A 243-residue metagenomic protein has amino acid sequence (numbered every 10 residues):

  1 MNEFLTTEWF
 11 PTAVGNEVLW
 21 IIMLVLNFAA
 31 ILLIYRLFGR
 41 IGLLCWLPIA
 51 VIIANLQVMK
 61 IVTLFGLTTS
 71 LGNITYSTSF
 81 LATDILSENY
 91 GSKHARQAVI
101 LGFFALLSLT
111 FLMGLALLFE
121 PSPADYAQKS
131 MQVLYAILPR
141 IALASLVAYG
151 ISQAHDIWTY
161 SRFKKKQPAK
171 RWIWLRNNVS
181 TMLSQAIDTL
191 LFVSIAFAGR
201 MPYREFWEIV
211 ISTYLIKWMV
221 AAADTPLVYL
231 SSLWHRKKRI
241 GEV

Functional and structural regions predicted by a protein language model:
M1-L86, K93: Hydrophobic transmembrane alpha-helices
I52, G102-F103, L107, L146 (+3 more regions): Transmembrane helix-bundle signature of multi-pass membrane transporters/permeases
Q57-G66, N89, F111-A124: Transmembrane alpha-helix boundary signature
I100, F104-A124, S145, Y149-I157: Transmembrane alpha-helix/helix-exit interface in multi-pass inner-membrane proteins
L115-R140: Membrane-interface interhelical connector segments
A136, R140, A144, A148 (+1 more regions): Membrane-embedded alpha-helical bundles of multi-pass transporters/translocases, especially carrier/permease families
F163-L175: Membrane interface segments of multi-pass transport proteins and intramembrane proteases
T181, T189-A198: A structural feature that tracks compact, well-ordered secondary-structure segments with a strong bias toward
